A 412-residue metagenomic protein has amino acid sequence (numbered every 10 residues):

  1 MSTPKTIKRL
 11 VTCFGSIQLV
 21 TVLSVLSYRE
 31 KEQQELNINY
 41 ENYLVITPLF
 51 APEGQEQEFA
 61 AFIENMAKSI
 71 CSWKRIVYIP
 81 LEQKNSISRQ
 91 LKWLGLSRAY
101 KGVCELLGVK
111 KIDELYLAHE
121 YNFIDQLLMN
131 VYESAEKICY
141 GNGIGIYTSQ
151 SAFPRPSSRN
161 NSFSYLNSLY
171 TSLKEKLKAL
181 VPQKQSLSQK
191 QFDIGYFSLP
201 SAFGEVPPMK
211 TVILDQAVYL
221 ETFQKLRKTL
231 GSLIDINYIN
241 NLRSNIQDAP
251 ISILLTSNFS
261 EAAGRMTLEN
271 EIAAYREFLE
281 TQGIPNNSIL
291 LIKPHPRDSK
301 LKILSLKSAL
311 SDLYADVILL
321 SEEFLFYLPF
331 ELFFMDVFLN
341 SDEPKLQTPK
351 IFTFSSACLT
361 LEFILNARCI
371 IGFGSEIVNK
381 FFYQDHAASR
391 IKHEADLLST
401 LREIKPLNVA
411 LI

Functional and structural regions predicted by a protein language model:
P4-L10: Extreme N-terminal starter segment of soluble prokaryotic enzymes
L10-V181, A357-T360: Active-site and donor-binding regions of nucleotide-sugar-utilizing enzymes
V11-G15, I46-P48, Y116-E120, Y140-G141 (+5 more regions): Short His-Asn-centered micro-motif
L19-Y28, E56-N65, W93-V103, I124-Q126 (+4 more regions): Well-ordered, non-membrane alpha-helical segments in soluble/globular domains
P154-E261: A nucleotide-sugar donor-handling region in carbohydrate enzymes
L230-L242, Q247-K302: Conserved catalytic-core segment of nucleotide-activated headgroup transferases in glycan assembly
S305-F352, S356-A357: Donor nucleotide-activated moiety binding/catalytic core segment of transferases that use nucleotide-activated donors
C358-I412: Catalytic binding pocket for nucleotide-activated donors in carbohydrate/polymer assembly enzymes
